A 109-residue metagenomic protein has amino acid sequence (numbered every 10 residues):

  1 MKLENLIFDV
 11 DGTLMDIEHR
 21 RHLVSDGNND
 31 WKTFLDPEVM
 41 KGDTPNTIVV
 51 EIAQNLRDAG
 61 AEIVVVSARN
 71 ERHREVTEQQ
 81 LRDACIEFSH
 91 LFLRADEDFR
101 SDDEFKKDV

Functional and structural regions predicted by a protein language model:
K2-R100: Alpha-helical substrate-recognition element adjacent to the catalytic core
D102-V109: Short, surface-exposed amphipathic charged segments that create phosphate/polyanion-binding patches used for binding
